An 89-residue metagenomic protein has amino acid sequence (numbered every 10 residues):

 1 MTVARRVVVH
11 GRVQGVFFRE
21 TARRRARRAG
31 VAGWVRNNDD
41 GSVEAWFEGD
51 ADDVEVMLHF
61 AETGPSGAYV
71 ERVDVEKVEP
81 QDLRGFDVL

Functional and structural regions predicted by a protein language model:
M1-L89: Intrinsically disordered, low-complexity, mixed-charge
